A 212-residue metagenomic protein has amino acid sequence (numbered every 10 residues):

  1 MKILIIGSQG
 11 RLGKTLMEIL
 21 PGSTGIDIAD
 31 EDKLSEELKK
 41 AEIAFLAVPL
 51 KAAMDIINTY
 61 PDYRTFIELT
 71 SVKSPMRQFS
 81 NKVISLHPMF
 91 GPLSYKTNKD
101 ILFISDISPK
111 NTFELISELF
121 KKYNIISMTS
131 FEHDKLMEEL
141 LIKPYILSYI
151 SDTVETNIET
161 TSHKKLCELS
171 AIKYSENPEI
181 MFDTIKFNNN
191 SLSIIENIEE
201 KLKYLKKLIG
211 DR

Functional and structural regions predicted by a protein language model:
M1-E36: NAD(P)+-binding Rossmann beta1-loop-alpha1 motif at the extreme N-terminus of oxidoreductases
G13, A53-I57, K73-R77: Short, well-ordered alpha-helical microsegments
L34-N58: Rossmann-like NAD(P)-binding element
K39-K40, D62, N98: Alpha-helix C-terminal capping/helix-to-coil transition sites in glycosyltransferase folds
D62-T65, N81: A short helix->loop->beta-strand "cap" motif at the edges of active sites that frequently abuts
T70-Y123, M128: Rossmann-fold dinucleotide-binding core
I125-R212: An accessory alpha-helical subdomain
